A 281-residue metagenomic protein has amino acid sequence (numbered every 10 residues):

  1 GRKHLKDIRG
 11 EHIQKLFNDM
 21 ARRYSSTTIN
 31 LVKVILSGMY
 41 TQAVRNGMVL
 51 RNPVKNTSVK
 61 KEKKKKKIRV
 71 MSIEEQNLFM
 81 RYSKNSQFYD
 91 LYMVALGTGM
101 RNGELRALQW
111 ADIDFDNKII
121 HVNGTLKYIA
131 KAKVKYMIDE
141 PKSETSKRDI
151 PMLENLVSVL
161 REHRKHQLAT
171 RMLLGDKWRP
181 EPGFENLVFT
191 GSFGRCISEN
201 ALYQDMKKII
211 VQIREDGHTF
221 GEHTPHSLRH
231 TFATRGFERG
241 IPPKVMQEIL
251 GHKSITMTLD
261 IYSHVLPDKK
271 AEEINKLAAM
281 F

Functional and structural regions predicted by a protein language model:
G1-M48, K65, R195-L202, H218-T224: N-terminal core-binding DNA-recognition domain of tyrosine site-specific recombinases/integrases
R23-S26, R81-S86, T98, I150 (+3 more regions): Short, basic (Lys/Arg/His-rich) helix/loop patches that form interaction surfaces in the mid-to-C-terminal regions
S26, N30-V32, R45, V49-L108 (+4 more regions): Basic, Lys/Arg- and aromatic-enriched nucleic-acid-binding interface segment
S58, E75, A107-W178, G183-F184: Conserved tyrosine-mediated DNA breakage-rejoining catalytic core shared by Y-recombinases
E62, V70, L126, T231 (+1 more regions): Catalytic-site neighborhood detector that most strongly recognizes the C-terminal catalytic loop/helix of tyrosine
L78-F79, K84, A130-I138, R239 (+1 more regions): DNA/chromatin major-groove-contacting recognition/catalytic segments
A107-I113, Q247-K253, S263: A short, basic/aromatic helix-end/turn motif that makes direct DNA contacts
